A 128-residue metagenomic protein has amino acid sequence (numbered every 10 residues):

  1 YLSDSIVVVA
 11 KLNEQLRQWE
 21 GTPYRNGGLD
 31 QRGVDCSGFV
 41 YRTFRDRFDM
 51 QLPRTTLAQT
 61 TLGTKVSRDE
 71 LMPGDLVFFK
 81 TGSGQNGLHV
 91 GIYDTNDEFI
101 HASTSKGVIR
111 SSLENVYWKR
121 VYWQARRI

Functional and structural regions predicted by a protein language model:
Y1-D4, V66, S83, L88 (+1 more regions): Aromatic- and glycine-rich peptidoglycan recognition patches
Y1-P23, I128: Intrinsically disordered, low-complexity, Pro/Ser/Thr/Asn/Gly/Ala-rich spacer/linker segments adjacent to signal
Q18, D46, Y93: Conserved catalytic core of Hanks-type protein kinase domains
T22-P73: Catalytic cysteine-centered active-site loop
G74-D75, D97: Structural motif
